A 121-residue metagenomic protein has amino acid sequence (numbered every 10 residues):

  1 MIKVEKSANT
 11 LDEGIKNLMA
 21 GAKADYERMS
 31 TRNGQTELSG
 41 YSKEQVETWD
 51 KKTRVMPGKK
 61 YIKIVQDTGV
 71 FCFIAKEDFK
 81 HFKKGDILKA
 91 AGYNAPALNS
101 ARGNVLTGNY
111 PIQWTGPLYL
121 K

Functional and structural regions predicted by a protein language model:
I2-V55: Negatively charged, low-complexity tracts enriched in Asp/Glu with abundant Ser/Thr
Y41-K84: Amphipathic, interaction-prone secondary-structure segments
Q45, I112-K121: A cross-kingdom feature marking charged/low-complexity
K83-I112: A short, surface-exposed interaction/processing loop segment used at functional sites
